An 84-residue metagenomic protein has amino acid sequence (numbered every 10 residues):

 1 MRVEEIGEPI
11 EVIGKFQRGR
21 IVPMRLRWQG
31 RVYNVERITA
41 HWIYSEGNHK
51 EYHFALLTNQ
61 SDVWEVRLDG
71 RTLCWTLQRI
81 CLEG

Functional and structural regions predicted by a protein language model:
M1-G84: Cysteine-centric segments in proteins
